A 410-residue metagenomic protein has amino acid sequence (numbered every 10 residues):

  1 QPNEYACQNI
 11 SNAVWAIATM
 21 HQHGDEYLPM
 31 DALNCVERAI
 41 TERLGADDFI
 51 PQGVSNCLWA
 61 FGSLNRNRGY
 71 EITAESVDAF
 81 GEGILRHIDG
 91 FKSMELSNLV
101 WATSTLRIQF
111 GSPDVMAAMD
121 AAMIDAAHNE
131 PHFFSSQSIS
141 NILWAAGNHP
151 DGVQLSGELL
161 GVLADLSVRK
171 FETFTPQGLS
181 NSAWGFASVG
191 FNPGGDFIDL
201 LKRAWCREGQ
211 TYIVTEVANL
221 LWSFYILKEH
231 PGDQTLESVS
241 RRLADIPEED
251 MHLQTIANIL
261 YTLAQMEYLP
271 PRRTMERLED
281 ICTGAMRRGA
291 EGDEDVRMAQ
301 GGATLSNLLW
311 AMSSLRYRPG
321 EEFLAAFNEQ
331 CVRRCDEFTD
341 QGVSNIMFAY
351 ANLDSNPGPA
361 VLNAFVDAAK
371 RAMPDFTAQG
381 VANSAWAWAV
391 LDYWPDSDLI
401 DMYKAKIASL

Functional and structural regions predicted by a protein language model:
Q1-L410: Eukaryotic RNA-binding helical-repeat scaffolds
